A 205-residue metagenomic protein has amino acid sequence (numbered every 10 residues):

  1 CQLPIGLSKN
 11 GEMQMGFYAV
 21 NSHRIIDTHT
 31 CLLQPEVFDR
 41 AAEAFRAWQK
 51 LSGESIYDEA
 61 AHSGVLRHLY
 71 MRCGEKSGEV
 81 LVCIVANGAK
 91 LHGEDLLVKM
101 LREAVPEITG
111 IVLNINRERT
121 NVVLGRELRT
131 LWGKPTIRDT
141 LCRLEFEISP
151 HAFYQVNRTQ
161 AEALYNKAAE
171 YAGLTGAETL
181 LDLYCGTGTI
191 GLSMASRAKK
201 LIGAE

Functional and structural regions predicted by a protein language model:
C1-E205: Accessory RNA-recognition modules of RNA-modification enzymes
